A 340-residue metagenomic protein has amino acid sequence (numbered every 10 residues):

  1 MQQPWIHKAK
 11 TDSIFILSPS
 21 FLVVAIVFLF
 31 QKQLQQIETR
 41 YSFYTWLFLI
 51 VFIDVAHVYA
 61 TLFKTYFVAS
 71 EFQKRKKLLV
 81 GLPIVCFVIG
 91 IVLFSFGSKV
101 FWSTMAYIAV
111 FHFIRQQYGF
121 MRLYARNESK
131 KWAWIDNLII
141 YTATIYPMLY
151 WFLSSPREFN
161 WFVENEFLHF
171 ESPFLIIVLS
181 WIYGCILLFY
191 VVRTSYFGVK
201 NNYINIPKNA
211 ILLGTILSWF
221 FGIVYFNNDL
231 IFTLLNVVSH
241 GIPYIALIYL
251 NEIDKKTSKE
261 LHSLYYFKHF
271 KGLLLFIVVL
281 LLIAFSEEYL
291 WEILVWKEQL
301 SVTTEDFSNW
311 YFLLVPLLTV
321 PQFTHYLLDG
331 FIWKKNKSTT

Functional and structural regions predicted by a protein language model:
M1-I50, V320-P321, G330-F331: N-terminal signal-anchor module of multipass membrane proteins
W5, T65-K77, L123-W134, S195-P207 (+1 more regions): Membrane-interface helix-boundary motifs at transmembrane edges
L29-Q33, W151-N165, S286-Q299: Membrane-helix interface motif
Y44-F48, F167-W181, T304-L318: Short aromatic-rich membrane-water interface segments that cap or initiate transmembrane helices in multi-pass membrane
T45-T65, F111-G119: Central hydrophobic cores of alpha-helical transmembrane segments in multi-pass inner-membrane proteins across all
V92-L175: Membrane-interface helix-loop-helix junctions at boundaries between adjacent transmembrane segments
P147-T215: Loop-centered beta-sheet repeat module
S258-F312: C-terminal hydrophobic structural anchor segments that stabilize assembly/packing rather than catalytic chemistry
